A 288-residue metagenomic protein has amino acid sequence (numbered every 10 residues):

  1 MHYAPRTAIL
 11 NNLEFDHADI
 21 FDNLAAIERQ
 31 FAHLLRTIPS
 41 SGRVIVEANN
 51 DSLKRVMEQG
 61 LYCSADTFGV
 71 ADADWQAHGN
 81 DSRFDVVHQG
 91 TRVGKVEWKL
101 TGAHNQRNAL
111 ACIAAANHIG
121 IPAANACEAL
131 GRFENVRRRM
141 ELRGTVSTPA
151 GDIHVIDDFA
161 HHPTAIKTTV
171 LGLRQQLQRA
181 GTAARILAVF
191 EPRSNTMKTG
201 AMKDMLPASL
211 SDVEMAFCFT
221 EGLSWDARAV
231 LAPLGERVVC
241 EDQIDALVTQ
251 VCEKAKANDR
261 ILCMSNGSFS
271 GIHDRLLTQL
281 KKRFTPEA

Functional and structural regions predicted by a protein language model:
M1-F15, L53-K95, R132, R139-S147: Extended acidic/charged loop-beta regions that coordinate divalent cations and stabilize anionic phosphate/carboxylate
M1-Q59, I166-K167, G200: Flexible active-site lid/hinge loop adjacent to a nucleotide/diphosphate and Mg2+-phosphate binding pocket
R6, A32, L61-S64, T91 (+2 more regions): ATP-dependent carboxylate-amine ligase
N11, I27, I45, A77 (+4 more regions): Residue-level signal for inorganic ion chemistry
H17, V96-G102: A short glycine-threonine-serine/GTX helix/turn-capping micro-motif
R43-E47, S64-G69, A216-F219: Short, hydrophobic beta-strand segments that form beta-sheet elements in well-ordered domains
A48-S52, V70-A71, E221-S224: Short, polar loop motifs at secondary-structure junctions
V70, W98, Q243: Active-site donor-binding loop signature of nucleotide-sugar glycosyltransferases
